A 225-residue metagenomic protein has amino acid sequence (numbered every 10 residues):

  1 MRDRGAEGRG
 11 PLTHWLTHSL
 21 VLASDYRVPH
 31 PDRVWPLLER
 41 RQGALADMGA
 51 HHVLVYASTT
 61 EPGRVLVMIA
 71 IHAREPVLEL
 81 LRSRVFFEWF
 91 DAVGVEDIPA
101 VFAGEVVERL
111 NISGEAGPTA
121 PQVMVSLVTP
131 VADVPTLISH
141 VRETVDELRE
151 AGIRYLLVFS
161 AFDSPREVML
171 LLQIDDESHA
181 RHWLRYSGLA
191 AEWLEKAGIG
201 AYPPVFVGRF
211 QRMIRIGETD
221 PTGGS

Functional and structural regions predicted by a protein language model:
M1-S225: Short S/T/G/P-rich N-terminal loop/turn motif that feeds into the first structured element of a domain
